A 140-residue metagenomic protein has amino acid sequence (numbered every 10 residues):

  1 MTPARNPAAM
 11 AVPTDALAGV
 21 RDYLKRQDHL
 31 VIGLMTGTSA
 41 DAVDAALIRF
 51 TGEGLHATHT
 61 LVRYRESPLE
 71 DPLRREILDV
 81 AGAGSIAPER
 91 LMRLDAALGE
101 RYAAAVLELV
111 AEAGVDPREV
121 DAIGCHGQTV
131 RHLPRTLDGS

Functional and structural regions predicted by a protein language model:
T2-S140: Short acidic/glycine-rich loops and adjacent helix/strand connectors that line catalytic pockets where negatively
